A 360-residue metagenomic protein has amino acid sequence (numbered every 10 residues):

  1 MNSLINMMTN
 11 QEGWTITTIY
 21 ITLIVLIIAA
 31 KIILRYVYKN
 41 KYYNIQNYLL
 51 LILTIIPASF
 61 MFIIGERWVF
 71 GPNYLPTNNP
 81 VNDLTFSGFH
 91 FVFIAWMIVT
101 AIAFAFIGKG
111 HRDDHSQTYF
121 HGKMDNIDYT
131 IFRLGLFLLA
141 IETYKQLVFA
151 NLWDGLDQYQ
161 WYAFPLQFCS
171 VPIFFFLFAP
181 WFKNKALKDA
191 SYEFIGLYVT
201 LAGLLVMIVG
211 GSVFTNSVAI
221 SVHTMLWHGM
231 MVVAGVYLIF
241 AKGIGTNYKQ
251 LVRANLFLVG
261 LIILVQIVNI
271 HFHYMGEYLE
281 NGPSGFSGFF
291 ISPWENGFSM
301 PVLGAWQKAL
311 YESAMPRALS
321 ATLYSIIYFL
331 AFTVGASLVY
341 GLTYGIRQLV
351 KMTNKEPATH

Functional and structural regions predicted by a protein language model:
M8-I21, T77-I98, K249-G260, F272 (+1 more regions): Membrane-interface transmembrane-helix boundary segments in multi-pass integral membrane proteins
T17-I24, F91-A101, P165-F175, I195 (+1 more regions): Membrane-embedded alpha-helical segments of multi-pass membrane proteins, especially the transmembrane helices
I33-V37, I63-G71, T143-G155, V206-N216 (+1 more regions): Juxtamembrane "helix-exit" motif on the non-cytosolic side of transmembrane helices
Y36-Q46, I107-T130, K351-H360: Membrane-interfacial, low-structure loops and terminal tails that flank and connect transmembrane helices in multi-pass
T54-I63, F137-L147, Y198-G210, L258-I267: Aromatic-anchored segments of alpha-helical transmembrane domains
A101-I107, F175-P180, M230-K249, I263 (+1 more regions): Alpha-helical transmembrane segments in multipass membrane proteins, preferentially the mid-helix core
K123-L177: A glycine-rich, hydrophobic loop/mini-helix early in the fold
N151-Q160, F182-K188, V209-H223: Membrane-interface helix caps and helix-loop-helix hairpins in membrane proteins
